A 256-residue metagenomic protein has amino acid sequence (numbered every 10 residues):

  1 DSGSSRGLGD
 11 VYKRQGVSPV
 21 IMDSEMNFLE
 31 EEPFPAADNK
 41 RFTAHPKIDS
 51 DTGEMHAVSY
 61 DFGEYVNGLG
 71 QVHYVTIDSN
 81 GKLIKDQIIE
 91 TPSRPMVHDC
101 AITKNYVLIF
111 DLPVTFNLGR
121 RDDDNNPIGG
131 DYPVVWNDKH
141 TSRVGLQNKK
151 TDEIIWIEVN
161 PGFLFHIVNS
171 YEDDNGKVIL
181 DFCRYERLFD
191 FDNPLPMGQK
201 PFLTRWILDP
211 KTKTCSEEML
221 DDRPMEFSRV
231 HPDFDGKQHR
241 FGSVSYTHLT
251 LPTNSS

Functional and structural regions predicted by a protein language model:
D1-Y12, H248-S256: Single conserved hydrophobic/aromatic residue that forms the stacking wall/gate of nucleotide- or nucleobase-binding
S5-R6, D10-L83: Well-ordered mid-protein domain cores that form the structural environment of catalytic cofactors
S5-R6, F42-D51, D99-A101, Y171-D173 (+1 more regions): Structural signature of eukaryotic scaffold interfaces centered on beta-propeller domains
D10-Q15, E54-S59, V107-F110, V178-F182 (+1 more regions): Short beta-strand elements that form the blades of beta-propeller/WD-repeat-like and other beta-sheet-rich scaffold
E25-A37, I77-E90, R143-N160, L208-R223: Blade-edge beta-strand/turn elements of extracellular beta-propeller and related beta-sheet repeat scaffolds
F42, M96, H140, H166 (+1 more regions): Beta-rich catalytic cores
F62-V66, P113-W136, Y185-G198: Short, conserved, GDST-rich strand-edge loop motifs in beta-rich repeat architectures
Q71-N80, N125-K150, L195-P210: Beta-propeller blade signature
